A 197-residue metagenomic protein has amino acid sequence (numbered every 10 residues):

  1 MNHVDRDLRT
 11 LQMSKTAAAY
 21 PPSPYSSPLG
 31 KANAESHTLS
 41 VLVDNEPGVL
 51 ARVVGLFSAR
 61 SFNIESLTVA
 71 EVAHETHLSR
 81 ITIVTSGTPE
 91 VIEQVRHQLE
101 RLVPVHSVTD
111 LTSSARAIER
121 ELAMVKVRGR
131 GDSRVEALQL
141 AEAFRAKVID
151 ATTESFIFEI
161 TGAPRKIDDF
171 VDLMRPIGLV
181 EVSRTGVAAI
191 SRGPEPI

Functional and structural regions predicted by a protein language model:
M1-I197: Regulatory modules associated with amino-acid/nitrogen control
